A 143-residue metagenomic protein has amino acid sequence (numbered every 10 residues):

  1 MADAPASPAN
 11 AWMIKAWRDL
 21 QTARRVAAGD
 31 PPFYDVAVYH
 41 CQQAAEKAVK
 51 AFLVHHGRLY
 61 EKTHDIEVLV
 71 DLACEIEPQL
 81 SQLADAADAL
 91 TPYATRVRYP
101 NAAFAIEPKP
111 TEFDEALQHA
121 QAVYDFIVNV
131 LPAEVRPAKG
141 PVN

Functional and structural regions predicted by a protein language model:
M1-N143: Terminal alpha-helical segments
